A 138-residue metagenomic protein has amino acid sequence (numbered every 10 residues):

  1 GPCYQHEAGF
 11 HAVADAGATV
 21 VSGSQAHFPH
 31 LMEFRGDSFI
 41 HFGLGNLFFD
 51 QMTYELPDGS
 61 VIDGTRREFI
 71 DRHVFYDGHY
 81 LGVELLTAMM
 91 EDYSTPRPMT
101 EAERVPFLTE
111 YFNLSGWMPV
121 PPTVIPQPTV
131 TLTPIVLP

Functional and structural regions predicted by a protein language model:
G1: Short acidic, glycine-rich surface-loop motifs adjacent to enzyme active sites
Y4-F69: Conserved beta-sheet core of the metallophosphoesterase superfamily
Q51-T53, P57-P138: A short C-terminal boundary segment appended to hydrolase-like catalytic domains
